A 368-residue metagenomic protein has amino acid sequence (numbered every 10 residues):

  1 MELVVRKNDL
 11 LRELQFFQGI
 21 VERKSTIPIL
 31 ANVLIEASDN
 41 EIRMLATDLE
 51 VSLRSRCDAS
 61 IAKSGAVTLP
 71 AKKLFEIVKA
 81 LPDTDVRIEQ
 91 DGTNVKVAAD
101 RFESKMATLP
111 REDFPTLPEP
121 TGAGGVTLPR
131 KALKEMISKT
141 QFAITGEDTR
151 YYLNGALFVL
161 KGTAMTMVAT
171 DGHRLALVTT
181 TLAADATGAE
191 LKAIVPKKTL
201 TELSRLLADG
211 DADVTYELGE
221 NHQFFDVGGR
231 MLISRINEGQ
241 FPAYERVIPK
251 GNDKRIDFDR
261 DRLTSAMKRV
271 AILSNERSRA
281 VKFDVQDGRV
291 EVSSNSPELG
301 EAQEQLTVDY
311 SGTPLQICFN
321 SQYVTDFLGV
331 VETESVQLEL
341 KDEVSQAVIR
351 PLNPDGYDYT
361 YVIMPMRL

Functional and structural regions predicted by a protein language model:
M1-L368: Structural preference for solvent-exposed beta-strand-turn elements and adjacent flexible terminal/loop segments within
